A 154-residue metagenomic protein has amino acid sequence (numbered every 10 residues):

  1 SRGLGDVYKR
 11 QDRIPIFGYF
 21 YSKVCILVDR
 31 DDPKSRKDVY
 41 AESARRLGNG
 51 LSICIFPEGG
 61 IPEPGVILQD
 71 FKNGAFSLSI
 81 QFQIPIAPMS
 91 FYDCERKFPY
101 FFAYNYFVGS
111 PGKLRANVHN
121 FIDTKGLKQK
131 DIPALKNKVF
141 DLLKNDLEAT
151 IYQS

Functional and structural regions predicted by a protein language model:
S1-Y8: Short, small-residue-biased leader/transition segments that mark boundaries at the very start of proteins
R2, R13-I26: Canonical alpha-helical transmembrane segment with a positive-inside/aromatic-interface signature
Y8, R45, C94, K130-S154: Membrane-interfacial terminal anchoring regions of lipid-handling membrane enzymes
K9-D12, D31: Short coil/turn segments
I16-Y19, G48-C54, E63-A134: A cross-family acyltransferase "interaction/gating" segment
C25-D32, P64-G65: Surface-exposed cleft-lining segments at the edges of enzyme active sites
P33-R36, L68: A conditional alpha-helix N-cap/helix-loop micro-motif detector
V39, S43: Anionic-ligand binding region
